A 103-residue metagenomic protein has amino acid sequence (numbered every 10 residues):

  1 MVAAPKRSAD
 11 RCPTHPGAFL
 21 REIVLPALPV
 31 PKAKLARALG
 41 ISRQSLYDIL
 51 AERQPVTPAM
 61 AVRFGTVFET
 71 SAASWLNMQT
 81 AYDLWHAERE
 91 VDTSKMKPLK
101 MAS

Functional and structural regions predicted by a protein language model:
M1-S8, S103: Intrinsically disordered, low-complexity and often Lys/Arg-enriched segments
P5-V30: A short, Lys/Arg-rich alpha-helix, primarily the initiator
R21, R43-L46, A72: Alpha-helical structural signal
P26, R37, T66: Alpha-helical residues within the helix-turn-helix
P29-D48: Short alpha-helical DNA-recognition segment
G40, A51, T80: Residue-level detection of the helix-turn-helix DNA-binding "recognition helix"
R53-T66: Short, basic-rich loop-to-helix N-cap that marks the start of a DNA-contacting helix
L76-S103: Short, charged recognition helix plus adjacent turn of helix-turn-helix-like nucleic-acid-binding domains
